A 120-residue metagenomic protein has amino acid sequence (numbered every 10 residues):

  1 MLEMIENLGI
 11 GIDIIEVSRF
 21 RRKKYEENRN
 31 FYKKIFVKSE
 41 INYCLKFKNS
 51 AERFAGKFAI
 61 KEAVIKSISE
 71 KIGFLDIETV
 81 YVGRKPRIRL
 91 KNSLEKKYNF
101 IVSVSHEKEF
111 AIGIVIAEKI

Functional and structural regions predicted by a protein language model:
L2-I120: Core catalytic alpha/beta fold that binds nucleotide/phospho-ligands
